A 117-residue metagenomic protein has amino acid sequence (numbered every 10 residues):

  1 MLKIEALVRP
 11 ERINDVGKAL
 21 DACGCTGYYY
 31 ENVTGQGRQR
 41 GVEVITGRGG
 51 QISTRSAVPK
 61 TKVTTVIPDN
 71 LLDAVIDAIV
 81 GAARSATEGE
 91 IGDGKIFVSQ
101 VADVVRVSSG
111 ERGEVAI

Functional and structural regions predicted by a protein language model:
M1-I117: Positively charged, small/polar-rich N-terminal and surface patches that mediate targeting and assembly and bind
